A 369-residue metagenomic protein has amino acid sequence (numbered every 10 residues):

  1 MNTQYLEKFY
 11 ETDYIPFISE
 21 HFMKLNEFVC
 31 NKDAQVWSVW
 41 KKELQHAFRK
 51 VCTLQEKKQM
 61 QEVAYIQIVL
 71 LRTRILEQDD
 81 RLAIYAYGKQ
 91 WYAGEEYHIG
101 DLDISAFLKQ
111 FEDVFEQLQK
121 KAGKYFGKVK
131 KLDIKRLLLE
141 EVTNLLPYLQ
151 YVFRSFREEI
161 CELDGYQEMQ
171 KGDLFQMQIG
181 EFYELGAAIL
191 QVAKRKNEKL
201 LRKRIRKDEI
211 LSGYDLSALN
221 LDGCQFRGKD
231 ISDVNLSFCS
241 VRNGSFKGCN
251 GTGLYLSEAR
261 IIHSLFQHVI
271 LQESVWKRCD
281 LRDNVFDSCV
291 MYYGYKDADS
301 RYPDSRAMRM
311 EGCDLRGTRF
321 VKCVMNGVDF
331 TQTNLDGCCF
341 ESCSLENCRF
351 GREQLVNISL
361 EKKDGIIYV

Functional and structural regions predicted by a protein language model:
M1-H21: Phospho-regulated, Ser/Thr/Pro-rich intrinsically disordered or coiled-coil terminal scaffolds of eukaryotic
P16-V63: Short N-terminal edge-element motif at the start of the domain
M23-N31, K128-V142: Short glycine-rich, basic-tinged beta-strand/loop micro-motifs
K41, Q78-D103: A broadly used, surface-exposed interaction patch
F48-G88, G172-A193: Amphipathic, interaction-prone secondary-structure segments
A93-K130: Compact, glycine/acidic-enriched structural inserts
R136-L219, G223-C224: Elongated scaffolding segments in large macromolecular assemblies, built predominantly from amphipathic alpha-helices
K196-V369: Tandem repeat scaffolds
